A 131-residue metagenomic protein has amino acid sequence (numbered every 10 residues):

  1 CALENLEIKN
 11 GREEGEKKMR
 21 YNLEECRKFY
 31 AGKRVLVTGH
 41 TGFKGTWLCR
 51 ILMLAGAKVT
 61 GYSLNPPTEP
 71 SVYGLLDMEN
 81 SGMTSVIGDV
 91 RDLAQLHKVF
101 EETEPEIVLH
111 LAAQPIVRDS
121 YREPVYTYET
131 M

Functional and structural regions predicted by a protein language model:
C1-M131: N-terminal Rossmann-like NAD(P)+-binding domain of SDR-like oxidoreductases, especially those catalyzing
